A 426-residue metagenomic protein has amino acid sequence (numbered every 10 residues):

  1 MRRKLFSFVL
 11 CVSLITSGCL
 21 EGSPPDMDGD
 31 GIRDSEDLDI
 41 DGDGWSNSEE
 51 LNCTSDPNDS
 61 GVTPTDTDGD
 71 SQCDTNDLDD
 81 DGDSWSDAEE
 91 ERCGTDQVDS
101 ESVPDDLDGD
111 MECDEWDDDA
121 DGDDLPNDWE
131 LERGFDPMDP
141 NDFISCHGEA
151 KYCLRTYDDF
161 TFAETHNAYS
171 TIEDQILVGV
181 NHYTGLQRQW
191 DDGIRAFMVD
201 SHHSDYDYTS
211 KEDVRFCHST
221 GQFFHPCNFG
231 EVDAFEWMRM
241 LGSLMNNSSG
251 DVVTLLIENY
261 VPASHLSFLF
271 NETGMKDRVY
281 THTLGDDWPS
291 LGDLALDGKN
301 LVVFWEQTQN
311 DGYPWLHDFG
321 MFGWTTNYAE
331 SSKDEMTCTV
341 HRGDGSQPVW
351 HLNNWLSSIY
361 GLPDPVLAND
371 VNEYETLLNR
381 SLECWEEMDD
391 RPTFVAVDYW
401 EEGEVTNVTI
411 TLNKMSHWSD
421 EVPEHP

Functional and structural regions predicted by a protein language model:
M1-P25: Secretory targeting signatures
C11, C19, W45-E49, T63-T65 (+6 more regions): Secretory-pathway extracellular proteins and peptide precursors enriched for disulfide-bonded cysteines
C11, D37, P64, D77 (+5 more regions): Structural motif
V12-I15, D99, E149-Y152: Short, functionally important structural connectors and interaction interfaces within domains
C19-H147: Extracellular calcium-associated, cysteine-rich motifs in secreted modular proteins
I144-P426: Catalytic cores of phosphodiester-bond hydrolases, prominently lipid phosphodiesterases
